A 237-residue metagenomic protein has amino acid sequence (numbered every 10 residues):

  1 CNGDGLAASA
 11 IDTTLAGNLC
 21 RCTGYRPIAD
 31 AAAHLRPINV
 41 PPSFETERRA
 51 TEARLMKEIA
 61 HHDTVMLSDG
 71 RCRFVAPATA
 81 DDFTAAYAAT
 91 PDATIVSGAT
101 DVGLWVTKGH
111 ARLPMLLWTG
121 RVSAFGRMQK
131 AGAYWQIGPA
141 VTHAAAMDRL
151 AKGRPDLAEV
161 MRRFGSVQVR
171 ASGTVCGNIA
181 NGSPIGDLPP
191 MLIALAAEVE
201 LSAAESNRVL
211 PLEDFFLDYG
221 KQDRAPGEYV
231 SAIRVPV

Functional and structural regions predicted by a protein language model:
C1-V237: C-terminal structural segment of proteins
